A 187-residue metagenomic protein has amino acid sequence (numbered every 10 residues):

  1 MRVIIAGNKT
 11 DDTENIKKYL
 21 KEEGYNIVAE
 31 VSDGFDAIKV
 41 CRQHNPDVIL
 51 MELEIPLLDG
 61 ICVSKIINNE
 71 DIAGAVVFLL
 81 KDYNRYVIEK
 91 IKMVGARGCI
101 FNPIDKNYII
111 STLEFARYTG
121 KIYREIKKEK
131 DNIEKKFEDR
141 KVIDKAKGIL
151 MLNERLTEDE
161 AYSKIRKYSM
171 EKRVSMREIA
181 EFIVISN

Functional and structural regions predicted by a protein language model:
G7-A29: Two-component/phosphorelay signaling modules centered on CheY-like receiver
S32-V48: Acidic, metal-coordinating helix/loop segments flanking the phosphotransfer/catalytic sites of two-component signaling
D33, D59-C62: Acidic catalytic/metal-coordinating carboxylates
P46, G60, I91-R97: As written
E52-L53: Active-site residues of response regulator receiver
I61-I72: Short amphipathic alpha-helix used as the core "switch/output" element in two-component signaling
I104-L113: C-terminal output helix
D131-N187: C-terminal output/effector regions of signal-responsive regulators
